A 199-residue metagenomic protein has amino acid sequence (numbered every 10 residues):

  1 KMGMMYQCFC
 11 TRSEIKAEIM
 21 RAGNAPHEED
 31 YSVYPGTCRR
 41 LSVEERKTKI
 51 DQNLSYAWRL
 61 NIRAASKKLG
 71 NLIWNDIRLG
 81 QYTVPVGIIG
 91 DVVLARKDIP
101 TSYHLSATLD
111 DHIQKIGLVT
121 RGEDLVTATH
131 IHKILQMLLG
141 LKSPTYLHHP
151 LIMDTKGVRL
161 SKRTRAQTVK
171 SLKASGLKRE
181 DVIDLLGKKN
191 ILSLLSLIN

Functional and structural regions predicted by a protein language model:
M2, Q7, S13-L160, T168-K173: Active-site cores that bind ATP or allylic diphosphates and position pyrophosphate for catalysis
C8-F9, T145, D181, L195: A generic structural-conservation signal
T11-R12, H148, D184, I198: Proline- and acidic/polar-enriched loop/turn elements at helix boundaries
T155-N199: Conserved catalytic-core subdomain
